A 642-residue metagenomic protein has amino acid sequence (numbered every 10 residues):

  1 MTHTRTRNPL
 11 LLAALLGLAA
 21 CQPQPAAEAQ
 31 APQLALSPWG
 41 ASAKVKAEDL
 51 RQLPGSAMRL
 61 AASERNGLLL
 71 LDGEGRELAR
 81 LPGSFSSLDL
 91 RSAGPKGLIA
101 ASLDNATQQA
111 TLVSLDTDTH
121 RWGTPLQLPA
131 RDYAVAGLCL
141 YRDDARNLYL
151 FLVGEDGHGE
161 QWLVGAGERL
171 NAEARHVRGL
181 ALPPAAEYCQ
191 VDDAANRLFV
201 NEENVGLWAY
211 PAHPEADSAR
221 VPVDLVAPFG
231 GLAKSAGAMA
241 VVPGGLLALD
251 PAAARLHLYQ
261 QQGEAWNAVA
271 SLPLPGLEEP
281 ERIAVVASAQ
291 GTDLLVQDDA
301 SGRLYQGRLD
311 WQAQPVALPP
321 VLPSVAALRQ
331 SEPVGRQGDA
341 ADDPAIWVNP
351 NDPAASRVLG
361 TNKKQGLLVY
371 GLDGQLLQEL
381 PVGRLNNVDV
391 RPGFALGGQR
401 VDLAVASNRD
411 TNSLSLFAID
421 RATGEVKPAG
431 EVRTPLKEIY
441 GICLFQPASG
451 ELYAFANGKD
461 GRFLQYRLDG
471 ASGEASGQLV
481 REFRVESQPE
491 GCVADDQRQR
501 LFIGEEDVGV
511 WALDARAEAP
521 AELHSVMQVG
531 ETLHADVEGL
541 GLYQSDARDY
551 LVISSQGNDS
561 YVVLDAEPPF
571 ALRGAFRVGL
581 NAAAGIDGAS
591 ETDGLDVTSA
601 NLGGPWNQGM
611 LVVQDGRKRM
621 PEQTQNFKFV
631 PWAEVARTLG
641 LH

Functional and structural regions predicted by a protein language model:
T2-L10: Bacterial N-terminal signal peptides that target proteins for export
A13: …; additionally, a secondary subgroup of soluble metalloenzymes is captured
G17-A20: C-terminal motif of bacterial Sec signal peptides marking the signal peptidase cleavage site
Q22-H642: Sequence/structural signature of beta-propeller domains
